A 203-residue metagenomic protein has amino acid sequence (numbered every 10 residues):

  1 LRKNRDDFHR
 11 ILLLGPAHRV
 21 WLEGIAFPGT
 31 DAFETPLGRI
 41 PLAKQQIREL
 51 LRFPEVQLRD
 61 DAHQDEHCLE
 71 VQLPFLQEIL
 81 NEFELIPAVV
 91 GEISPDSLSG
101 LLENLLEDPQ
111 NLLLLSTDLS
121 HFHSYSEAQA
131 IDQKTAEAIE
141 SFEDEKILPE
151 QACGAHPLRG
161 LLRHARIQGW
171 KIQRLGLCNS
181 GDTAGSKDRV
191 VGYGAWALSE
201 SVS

Functional and structural regions predicted by a protein language model:
L1-G185, S199-V202: Active-site histidine-anchored catalytic micro-motif
R189-A195: Short hydrophobic/aromatic beta-strand or adjacent loop that forms the aromatic wall/cage of a ligand/substrate-binding
